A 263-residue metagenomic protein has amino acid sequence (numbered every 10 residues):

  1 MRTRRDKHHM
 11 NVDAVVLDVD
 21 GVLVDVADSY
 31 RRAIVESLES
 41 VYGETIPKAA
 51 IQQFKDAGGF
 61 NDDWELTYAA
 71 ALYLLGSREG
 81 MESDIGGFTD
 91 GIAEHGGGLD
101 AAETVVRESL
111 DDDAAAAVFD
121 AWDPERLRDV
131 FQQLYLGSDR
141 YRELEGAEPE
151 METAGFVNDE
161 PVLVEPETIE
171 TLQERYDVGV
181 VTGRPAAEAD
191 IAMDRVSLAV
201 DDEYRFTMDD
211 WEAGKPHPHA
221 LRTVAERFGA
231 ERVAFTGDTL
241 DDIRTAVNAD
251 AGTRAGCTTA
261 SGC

Functional and structural regions predicted by a protein language model:
M1-L17, E82-R126: Non-catalytic pre-domain segments flanking phosphatase-related domains
R2-G59, E65-Y68, L72-G76: Active-site neighborhood of HAD-like aspartate-dependent phosphohydrolases
V16, V106-E125, D129-V180, A186 (+1 more regions): Short, acidic loop-to-helix structural element flanking the phosphoryl-transfer center in phosphate-processing enzymes
V41-K55, L75-E94, A115-E125, A199-E203: Short, surface-exposed acidic
L163-G179, G183-D210, T223-G229: Substrate-recognition/cap helix-loop segment adjacent to the acidic, metal-dependent catalytic center of Asp-based
K215-F228, L240: Short loop-to-alpha-helix "cap/lid" segments that border enzyme active sites across diverse enzyme classes
F235-C263: Acidic, Mg2+-coordinating phosphoryl-transfer loop and its flanking beta/alpha structural elements, shared across
